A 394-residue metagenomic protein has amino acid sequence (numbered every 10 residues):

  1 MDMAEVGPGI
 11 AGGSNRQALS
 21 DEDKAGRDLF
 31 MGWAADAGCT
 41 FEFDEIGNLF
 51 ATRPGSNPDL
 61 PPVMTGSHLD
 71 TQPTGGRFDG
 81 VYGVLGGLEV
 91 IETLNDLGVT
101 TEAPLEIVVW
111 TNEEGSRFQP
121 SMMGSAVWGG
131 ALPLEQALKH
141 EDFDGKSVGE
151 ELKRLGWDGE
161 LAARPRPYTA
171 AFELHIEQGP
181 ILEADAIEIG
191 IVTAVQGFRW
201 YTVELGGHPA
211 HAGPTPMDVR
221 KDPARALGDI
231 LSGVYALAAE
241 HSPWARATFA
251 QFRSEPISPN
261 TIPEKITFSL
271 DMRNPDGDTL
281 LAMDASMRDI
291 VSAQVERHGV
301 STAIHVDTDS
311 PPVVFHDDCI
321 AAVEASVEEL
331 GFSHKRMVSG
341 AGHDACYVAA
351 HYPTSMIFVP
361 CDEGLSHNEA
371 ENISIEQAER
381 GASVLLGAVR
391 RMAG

Functional and structural regions predicted by a protein language model:
M1-G76: Acidic/His- and Gly-rich active-site-bordering loop/insert found across diverse amide/peptide-bond hydrolases
D2-G9, G66-S67, H334-V384, V389: Zn-dependent metallopeptidase/amidohydrolase metal-coordination segment
R16-L19, T248-I257, S269-D276, S301-I320 (+1 more regions): A short beta-alpha structural unit
D44, T100-P104, G159-R164, P214 (+4 more regions): Flexible, glycine/charged-enriched surface loops at secondary-structure junctions
G47, L69-T71, L105-S116, Q178 (+4 more regions): Acidic, glycine-rich active-site loops and adjacent beta-strand->loop/helix elements that engage anionic groups
P73-D144: A generic, well-ordered mixed alpha/beta core segment in the N-terminal half of proteins
N112-E113, Q119-D278: Midchain, well-structured core segments that form catalytic/ion-binding scaffolds
H211, T215-H241, M287-D289, V359-G394: His/Asp/Glu-rich mid-to-C-terminal helical/loop segments that flank catalytic regions of hydrolases
